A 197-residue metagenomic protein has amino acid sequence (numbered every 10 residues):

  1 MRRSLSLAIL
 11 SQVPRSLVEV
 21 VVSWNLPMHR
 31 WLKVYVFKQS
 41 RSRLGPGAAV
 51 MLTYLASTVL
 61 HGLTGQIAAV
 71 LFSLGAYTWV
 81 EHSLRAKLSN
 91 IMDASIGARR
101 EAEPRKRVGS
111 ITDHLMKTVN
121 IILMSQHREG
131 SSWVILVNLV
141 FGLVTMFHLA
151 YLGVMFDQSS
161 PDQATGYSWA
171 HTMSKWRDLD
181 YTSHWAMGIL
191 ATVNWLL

Functional and structural regions predicted by a protein language model:
M1-L197: Non-catalytic, membrane-anchoring transmembrane segments at the edges
